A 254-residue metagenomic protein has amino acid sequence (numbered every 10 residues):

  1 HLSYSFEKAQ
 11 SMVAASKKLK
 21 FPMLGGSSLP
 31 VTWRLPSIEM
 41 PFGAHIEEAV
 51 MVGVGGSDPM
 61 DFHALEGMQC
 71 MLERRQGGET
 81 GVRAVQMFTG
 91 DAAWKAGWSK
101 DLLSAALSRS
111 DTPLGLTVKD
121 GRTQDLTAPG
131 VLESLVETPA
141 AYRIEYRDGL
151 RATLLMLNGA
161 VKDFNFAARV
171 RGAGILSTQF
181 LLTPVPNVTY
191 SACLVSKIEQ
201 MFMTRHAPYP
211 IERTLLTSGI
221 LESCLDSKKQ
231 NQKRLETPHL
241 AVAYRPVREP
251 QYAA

Functional and structural regions predicted by a protein language model:
H1-L29: Beta-strand-loop-alpha-helix segment that lines the small-molecule cofactor/substrate pocket of alpha/beta enzymes
Y4, G56-M60, P186, Y190: Extracytoplasmic/periplasmic, Sec-exported soluble proteins
K8-Q10, G26-G56, M60-F62: Donor/substrate-binding cores of folate-linked one-carbon enzymes
V13-P22, G43-E47, C70-R74: Basic phosphate/pyrophosphate-binding loop/patch that engages nucleotide-derived ligands
K17, K228-K229: Anion (oxyanion) recognition and catalysis
F21, Q232-K233: Short glycine/serine/threonine/alanine-rich loop segments
R34, V50-G53, H63-V185, A192-E212 (+3 more regions): Contiguous beta-strand/loop segments that form the cofactor/metal-binding neighborhood of enzyme cores
L215: Cysteine/selenocysteine-centered motifs that mediate thiol-based redox chemistry or coordinate metal-sulfur cofactors
